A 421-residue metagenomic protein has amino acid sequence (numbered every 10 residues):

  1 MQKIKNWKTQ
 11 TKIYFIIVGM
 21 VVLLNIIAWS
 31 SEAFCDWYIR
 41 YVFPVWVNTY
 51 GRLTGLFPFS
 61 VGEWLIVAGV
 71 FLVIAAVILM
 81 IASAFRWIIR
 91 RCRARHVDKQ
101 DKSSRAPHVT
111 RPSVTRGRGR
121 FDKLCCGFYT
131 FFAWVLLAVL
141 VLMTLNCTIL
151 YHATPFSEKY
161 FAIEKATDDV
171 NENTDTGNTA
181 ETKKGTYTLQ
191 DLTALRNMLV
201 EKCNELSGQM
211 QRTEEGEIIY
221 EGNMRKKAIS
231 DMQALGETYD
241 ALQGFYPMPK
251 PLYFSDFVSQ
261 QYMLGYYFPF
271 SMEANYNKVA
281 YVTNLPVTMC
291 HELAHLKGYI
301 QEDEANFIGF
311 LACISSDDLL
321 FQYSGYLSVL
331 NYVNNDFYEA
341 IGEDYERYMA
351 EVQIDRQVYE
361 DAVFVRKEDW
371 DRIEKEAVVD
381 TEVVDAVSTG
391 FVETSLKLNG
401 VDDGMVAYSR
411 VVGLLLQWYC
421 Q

Functional and structural regions predicted by a protein language model:
M1-N6, R86-C125: Membrane-interfacial, low-structure loops and terminal tails that flank and connect transmembrane helices in multi-pass
M20-R90: Membrane-embedded alpha-helical segments of integral membrane proteins
P58, V287-Y299, D303-N306, F310: Active-site recognition of the HExxH zinc-binding catalytic motif
I74-I78, D122-S157: Transmembrane alpha-helices and immediately adjacent membrane-cytoplasm interface residues in multi-pass integral
T148-A228: Membrane-interface segments at or immediately adjacent to transmembrane helices that form the boundary between
S207-K278, V282: Auxiliary, metal-adjacent structural segments of Zn-dependent hydrolase domains
I300-R347: Post-HExxH zinc-binding segment in Zn-dependent metallohydrolases
D361-Q421: Pan-zinc metallopeptidase signature
